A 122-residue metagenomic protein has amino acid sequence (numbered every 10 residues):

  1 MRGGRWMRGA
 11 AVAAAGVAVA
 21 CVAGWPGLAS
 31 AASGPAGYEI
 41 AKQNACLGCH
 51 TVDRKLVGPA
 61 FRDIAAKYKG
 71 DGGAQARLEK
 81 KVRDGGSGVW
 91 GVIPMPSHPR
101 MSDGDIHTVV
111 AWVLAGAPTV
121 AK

Functional and structural regions predicted by a protein language model:
M1-P35, A117-K122: N-terminal export/targeting leaders of redox proteins
R2-W6, G34-I40, H50, G73-Q75 (+1 more regions): Periplasmic c-type cytochrome electron-transfer domains
V22, L47-H50: Secreted/luminal cysteine- and crosslink-motif detector
G27-A41, L56, K67-D71: Electrostatic cytochrome c docking/interface patches
N44: Cys/His-enriched microdomains
G48, R54-Y68, K81-T108, K122: Axial heme c-ligation environment in periplasmic c-type cytochrome domains
